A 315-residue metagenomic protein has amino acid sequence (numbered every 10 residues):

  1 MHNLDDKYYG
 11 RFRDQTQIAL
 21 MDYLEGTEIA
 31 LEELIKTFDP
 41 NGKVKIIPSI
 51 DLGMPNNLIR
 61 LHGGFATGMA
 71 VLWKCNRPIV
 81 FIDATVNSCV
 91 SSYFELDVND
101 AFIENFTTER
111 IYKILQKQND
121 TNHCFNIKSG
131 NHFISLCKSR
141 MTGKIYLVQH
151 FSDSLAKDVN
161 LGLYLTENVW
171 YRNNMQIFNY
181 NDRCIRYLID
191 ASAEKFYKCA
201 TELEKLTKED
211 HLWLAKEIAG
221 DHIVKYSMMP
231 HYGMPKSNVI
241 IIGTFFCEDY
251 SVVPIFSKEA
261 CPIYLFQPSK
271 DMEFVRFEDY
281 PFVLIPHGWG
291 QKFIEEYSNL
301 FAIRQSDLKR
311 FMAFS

Functional and structural regions predicted by a protein language model:
M1-C89, I103-S315: Domain-length cofactor-binding catalytic modules of enzymes
Y93: N-terminal glycine-rich flavin-associated loop
D97-D100: Short Lys/Arg-enriched alpha/beta "domain-start" segment
